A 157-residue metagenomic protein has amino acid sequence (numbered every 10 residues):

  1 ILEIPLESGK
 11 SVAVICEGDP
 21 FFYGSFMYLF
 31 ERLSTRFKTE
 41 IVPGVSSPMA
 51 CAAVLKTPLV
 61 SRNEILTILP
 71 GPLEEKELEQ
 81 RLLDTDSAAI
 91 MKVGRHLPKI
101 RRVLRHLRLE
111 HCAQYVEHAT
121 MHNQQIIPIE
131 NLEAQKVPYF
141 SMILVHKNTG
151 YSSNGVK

Functional and structural regions predicted by a protein language model:
I1-K10: Ligand-binding beta-strand-loop-alpha-helix segment within the catalytic cores of soluble metabolic enzymes
I4, R32, I100: Active-site/ligand-binding-proximal alpha/beta "capping" segment
L6-E7, S34, R105: Anion (oxyanion) recognition and catalysis
K10, L82-K157: A contiguous loop/helix-start segment that scaffolds small-molecule binding in enzyme catalytic cores
G18-D84, A134, K147-Y151: Class I SAM-dependent methyltransferase SAM-binding "motif I" and its flanking Rossmann-like core
